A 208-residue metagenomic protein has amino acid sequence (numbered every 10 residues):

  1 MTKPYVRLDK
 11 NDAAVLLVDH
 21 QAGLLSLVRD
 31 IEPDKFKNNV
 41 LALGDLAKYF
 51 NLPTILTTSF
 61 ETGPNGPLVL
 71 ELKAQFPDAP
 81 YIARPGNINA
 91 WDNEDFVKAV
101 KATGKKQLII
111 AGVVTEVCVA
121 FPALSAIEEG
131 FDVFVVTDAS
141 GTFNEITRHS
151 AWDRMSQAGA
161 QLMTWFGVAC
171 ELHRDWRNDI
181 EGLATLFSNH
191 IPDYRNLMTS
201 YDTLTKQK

Functional and structural regions predicted by a protein language model:
M1-G86, A102, D132, H149-S156 (+2 more regions): Active-site acidic carboxylates
H20-Q21, T115, V168: A generic "binding-loop/recognition-motif" signal
F60-G63, N87-A90, T115-V119, N144: Acidic, metal-coordinating catalytic cores used for nucleic-acid/nucleotide bond scission and strand-transfer chemistry
L68, D95, F121-S125: A short acidic, amphipathic alpha-helical/loop segment
P85-I88, D138-G141, V168: Short, acidic/turn-prone active-site loops that include or flank metal/cofactor- and phosphate-binding residues
G86-K98: Short phosphate-binding loop-to-helix
A99-K106: Glycine-rich phosphate-binding loop signature in dinucleotide/nucleotide-binding domains
Q107-W165: A contiguous pocket-lining binding segment that forms or flanks enzyme active sites
